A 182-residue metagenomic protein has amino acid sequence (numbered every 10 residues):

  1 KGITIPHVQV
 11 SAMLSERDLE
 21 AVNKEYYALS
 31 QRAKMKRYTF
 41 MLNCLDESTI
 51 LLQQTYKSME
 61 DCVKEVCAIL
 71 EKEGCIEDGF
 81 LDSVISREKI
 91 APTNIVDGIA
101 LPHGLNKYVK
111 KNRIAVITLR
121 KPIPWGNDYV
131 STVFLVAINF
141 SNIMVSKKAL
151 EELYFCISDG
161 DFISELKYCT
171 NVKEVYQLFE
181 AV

Functional and structural regions predicted by a protein language model:
H7-V182: Cytosolic covalent-transfer regions centered on His/Cys nucleophiles that carry phosphoryl or persulfide groups
